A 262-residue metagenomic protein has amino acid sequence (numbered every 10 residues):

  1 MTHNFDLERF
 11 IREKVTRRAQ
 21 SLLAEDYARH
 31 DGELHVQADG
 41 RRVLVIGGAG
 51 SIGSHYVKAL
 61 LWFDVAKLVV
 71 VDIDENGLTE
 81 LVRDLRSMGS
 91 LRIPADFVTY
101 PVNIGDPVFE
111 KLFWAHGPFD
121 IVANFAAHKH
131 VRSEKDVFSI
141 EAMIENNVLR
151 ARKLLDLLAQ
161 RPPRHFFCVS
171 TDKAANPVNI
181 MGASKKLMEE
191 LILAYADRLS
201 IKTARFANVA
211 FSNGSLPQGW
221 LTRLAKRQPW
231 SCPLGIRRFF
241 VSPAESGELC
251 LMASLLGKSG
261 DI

Functional and structural regions predicted by a protein language model:
M1-V43: Non-catalytic terminal and boundary segments that flank Rossmann-like NAD(P)-dependent oxidoreductase
V43-F63: N-terminal Rossmann NAD(P)H-binding glycine-rich loop of SDR-like oxidoreductase domains
A59-V65, V70, R86, R92-I93 (+2 more regions): NAD(P)H-binding glycine-rich loop region in Rossmannoid oxidoreductase-like domains and their noncatalytic homologs
D72-G77: Helix N-cap at the beta1-alpha1 junction of Rossmann-like dinucleotide-binding domains, i.e., the first residues
T99, M143, F166, I201-A204: Hydrophobic/aromatic anchor residues within beta-strands of the central parallel beta-sheet of Rossmann-like
N124, H128-E145, L149-K186, A194: Conserved Rossmann-fold NAD(P)-dependent oxidoreductase catalytic core, especially the SDR/UDP-sugar
I180-D261: NAD(P)-dependent short-chain dehydrogenase/reductase
